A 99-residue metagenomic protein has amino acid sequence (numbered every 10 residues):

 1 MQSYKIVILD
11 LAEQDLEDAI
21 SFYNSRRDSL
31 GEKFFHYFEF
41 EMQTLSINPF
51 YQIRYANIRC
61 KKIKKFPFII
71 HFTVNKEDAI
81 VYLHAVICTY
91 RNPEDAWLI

Functional and structural regions predicted by a protein language model:
M1-F35: Arg/Lys-rich, positively charged N-terminal/basic patches that mediate binding to nucleic acids
L11, K65, C88-R91: Residues that form or immediately flank small-molecule/cofactor binding pockets and catalytic motifs
E17-I20, E39-S46: Structural signal for well-ordered, non-membrane alpha-helices
D28, Q43, I47-F50, R91: Generic structural signal for secondary-structure transition and capping sites
F40, F50-I80: Basic/aromatic recognition patch in beta-strand/loop cores that engages polyanionic ligands
T73-I99: Enriched for short, Lys/Arg-rich terminal
